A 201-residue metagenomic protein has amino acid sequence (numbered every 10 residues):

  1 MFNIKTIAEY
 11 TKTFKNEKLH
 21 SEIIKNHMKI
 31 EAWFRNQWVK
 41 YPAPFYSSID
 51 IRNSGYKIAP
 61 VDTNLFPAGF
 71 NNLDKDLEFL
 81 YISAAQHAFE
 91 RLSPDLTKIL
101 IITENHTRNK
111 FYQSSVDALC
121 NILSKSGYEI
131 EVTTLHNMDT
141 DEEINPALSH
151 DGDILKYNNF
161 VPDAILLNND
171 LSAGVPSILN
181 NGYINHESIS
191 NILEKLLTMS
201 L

Functional and structural regions predicted by a protein language model:
M1-Y41: Short glycine- and acidic-rich boundary segments immediately preceding or forming the N-terminal edge of structured
F2-K12, W38, F66-G69, L73-L100: C-terminal active-site "lid" helix and adjoining low-complexity regulatory extension at the edge of ATP-using catalytic
K29-E31, S48, P67, L100 (+1 more regions): N-terminal beta-alpha lobe that positions the nucleotide/phosphoryl donor in ATP/NTP-coupled carboxylate activation
Y41-F70: Conserved metal-phosphate-binding beta-hairpin within the catalytic cores of diverse ATP-dependent phosphoryl-transfer
I51, A88-D95, I154-N158: Short boundary motifs at domain starts and secondary-structure transition points
G55-Y56, P94-I99, F160-P162: A short, charged/proline- and glycine-enriched loop that marks the coil->beta-strand transition at the N-terminal
V61-L65, I102-H106, N168-D170: Short loop/turn segments at strand-loop or loop-helix junctions that form parts of catalytic or ligand-binding pockets
S83, T107-L201: Conserved N-proximal alpha/beta basic substrate-recognition cap immediately N-terminal to, or forming the N-lobe
